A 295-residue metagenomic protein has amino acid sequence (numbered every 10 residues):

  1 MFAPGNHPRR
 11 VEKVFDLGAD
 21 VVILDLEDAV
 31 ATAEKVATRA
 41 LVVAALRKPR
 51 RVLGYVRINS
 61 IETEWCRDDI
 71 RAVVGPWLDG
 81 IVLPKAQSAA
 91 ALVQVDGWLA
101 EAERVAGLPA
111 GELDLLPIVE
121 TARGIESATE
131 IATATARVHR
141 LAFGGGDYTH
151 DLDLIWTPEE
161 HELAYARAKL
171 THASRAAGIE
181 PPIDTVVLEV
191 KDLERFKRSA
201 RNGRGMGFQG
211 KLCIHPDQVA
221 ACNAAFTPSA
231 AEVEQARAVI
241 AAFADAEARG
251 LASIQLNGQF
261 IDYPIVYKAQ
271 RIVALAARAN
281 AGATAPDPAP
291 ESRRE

Functional and structural regions predicted by a protein language model:
M1-E295: Expand to "…catalyze enediolate/carbanion chemistry for C-C bond making/breaking, isomerization, decarboxylation
